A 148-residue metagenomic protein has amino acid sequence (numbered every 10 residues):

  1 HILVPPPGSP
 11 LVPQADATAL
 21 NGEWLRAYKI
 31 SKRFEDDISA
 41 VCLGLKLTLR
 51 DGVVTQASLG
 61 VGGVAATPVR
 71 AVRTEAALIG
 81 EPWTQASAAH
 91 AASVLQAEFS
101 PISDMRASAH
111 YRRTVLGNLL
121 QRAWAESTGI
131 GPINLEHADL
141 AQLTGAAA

Functional and structural regions predicted by a protein language model:
H1-A148: C-terminal structural segment of proteins
